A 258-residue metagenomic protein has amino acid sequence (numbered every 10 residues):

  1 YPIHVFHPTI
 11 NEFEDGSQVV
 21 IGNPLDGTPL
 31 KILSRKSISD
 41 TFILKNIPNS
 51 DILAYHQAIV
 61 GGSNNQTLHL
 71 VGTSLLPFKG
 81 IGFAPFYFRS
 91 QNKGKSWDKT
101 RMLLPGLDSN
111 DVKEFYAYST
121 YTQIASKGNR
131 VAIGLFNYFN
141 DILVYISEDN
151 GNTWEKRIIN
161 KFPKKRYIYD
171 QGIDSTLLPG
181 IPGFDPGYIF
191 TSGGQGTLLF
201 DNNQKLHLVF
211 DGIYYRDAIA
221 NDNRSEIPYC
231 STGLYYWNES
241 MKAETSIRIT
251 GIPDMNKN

Functional and structural regions predicted by a protein language model:
Y1-N258: Extracellular, repeat-based ectodomains that mediate carbohydrate processing or recognition
